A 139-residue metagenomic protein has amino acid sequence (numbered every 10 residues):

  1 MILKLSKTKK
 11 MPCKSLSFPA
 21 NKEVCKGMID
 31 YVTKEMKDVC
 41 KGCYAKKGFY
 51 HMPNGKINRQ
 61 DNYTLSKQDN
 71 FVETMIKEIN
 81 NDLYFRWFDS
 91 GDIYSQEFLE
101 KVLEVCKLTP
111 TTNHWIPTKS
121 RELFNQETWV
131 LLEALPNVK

Functional and structural regions predicted by a protein language model:
M1-K139: Class I S-adenosyl-L-methionine
